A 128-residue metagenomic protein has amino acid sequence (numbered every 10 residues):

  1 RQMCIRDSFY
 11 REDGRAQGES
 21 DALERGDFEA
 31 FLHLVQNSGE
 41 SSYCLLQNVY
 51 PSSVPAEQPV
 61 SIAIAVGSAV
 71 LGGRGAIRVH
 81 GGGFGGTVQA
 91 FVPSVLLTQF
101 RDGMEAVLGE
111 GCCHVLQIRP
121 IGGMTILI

Functional and structural regions predicted by a protein language model:
Q2, R6-R78, Q89-I128: C-terminal nucleotide
